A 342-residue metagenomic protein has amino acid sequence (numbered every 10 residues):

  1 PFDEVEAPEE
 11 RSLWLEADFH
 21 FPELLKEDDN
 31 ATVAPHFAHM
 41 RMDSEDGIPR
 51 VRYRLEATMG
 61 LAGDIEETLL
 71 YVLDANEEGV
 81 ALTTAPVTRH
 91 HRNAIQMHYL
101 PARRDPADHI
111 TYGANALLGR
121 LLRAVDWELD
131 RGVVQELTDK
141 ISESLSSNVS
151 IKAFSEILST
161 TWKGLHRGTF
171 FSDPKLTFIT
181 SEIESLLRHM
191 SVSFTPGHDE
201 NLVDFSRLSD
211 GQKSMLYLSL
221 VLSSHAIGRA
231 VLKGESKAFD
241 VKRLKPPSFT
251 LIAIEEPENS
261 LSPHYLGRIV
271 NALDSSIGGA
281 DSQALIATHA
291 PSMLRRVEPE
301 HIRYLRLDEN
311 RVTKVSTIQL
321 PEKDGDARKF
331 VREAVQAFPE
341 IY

Functional and structural regions predicted by a protein language model:
P1-D139, K152, L202, K323-D324: Glycine-rich phosphate-binding loops of NTPases
Q96, S248-L251, G279-L285: Loop/turn-to-beta-strand initiation segments
P106-G113, G119-I252: Extended helical coiled-coil dimerization/tether regions that scaffold and oligomerize large DNA-maintenance assemblies
E255-P257: Walker B catalytic acidic pair
S262-P263, G267, R296: Conserved D-loop-proximal element of ABC-family nucleotide-binding domains
I269-L273: Conserved hydrophobic alpha-helix in the ABC-type ATPase nucleotide-binding domain
S275-G279, S292-Y342: RecA-like P-loop NTPase motor core
A287-H289: H-loop/switch region of ABC-family ATPase nucleotide-binding domains
